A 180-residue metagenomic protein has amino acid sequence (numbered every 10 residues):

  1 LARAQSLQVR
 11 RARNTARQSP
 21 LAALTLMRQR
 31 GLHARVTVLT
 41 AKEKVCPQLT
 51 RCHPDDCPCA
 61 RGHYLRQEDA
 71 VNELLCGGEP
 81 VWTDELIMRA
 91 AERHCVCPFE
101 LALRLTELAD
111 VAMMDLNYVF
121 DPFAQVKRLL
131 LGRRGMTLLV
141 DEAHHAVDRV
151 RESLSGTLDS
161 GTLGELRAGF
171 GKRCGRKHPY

Functional and structural regions predicted by a protein language model:
L1: Walker A/P-loop
A4-A112, L116-F120, E165-R173: A substrate-engagement module of RecA-like helicase motors
Q18-S19, P47-L49, D121-F123, L129 (+2 more regions): Short helix/loop capping segments that flank catalytic or ligand/cofactor-binding pockets
A109, G135-M136: Conserved catalytic motifs of the protein kinase core domain
A109, L116-N117, E142-A146, V150: Conserved Walker B
R128-G135: Short, conserved loop/helix-junction motifs that constitute active-site signature segments in enzyme catalytic cores
L138-V140: Walker B beta-strand of ABC/ABC-like P-loop ATPase nucleotide-binding domains, specifically the conserved hydrophobic
H144, D148-Y180: Conserved phosphoryl-transfer catalytic core
